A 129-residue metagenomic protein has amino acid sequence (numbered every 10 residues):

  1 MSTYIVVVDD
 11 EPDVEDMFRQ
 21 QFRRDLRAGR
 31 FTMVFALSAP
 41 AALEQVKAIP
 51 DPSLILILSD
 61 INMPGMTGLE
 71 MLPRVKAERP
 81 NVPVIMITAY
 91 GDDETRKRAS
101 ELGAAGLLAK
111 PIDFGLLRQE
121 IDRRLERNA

Functional and structural regions predicted by a protein language model:
V6, L58-D60: Active-site T/S-Asp motif of two-component receiver
P12-F35: Two-component/phosphorelay signaling modules centered on CheY-like receiver
E15, E70, G91-G106, Q119: Alpha4 helix (beta4-alpha4-beta5 surface) of REC/receiver domains from two-component response regulators
R19, F35-L56, A77: Acidic, metal-coordinating helix/loop segments flanking the phosphotransfer/catalytic sites of two-component signaling
E44-K47, L69-N81, E101: Short amphipathic alpha-helix used as the core "switch/output" element in two-component signaling
M63: Receiver (REC) domain active-site loop signature in two-component systems and cognate sites in sensor histidine kinases
K110: A Lys-centered signature of the CheY-like receiver
